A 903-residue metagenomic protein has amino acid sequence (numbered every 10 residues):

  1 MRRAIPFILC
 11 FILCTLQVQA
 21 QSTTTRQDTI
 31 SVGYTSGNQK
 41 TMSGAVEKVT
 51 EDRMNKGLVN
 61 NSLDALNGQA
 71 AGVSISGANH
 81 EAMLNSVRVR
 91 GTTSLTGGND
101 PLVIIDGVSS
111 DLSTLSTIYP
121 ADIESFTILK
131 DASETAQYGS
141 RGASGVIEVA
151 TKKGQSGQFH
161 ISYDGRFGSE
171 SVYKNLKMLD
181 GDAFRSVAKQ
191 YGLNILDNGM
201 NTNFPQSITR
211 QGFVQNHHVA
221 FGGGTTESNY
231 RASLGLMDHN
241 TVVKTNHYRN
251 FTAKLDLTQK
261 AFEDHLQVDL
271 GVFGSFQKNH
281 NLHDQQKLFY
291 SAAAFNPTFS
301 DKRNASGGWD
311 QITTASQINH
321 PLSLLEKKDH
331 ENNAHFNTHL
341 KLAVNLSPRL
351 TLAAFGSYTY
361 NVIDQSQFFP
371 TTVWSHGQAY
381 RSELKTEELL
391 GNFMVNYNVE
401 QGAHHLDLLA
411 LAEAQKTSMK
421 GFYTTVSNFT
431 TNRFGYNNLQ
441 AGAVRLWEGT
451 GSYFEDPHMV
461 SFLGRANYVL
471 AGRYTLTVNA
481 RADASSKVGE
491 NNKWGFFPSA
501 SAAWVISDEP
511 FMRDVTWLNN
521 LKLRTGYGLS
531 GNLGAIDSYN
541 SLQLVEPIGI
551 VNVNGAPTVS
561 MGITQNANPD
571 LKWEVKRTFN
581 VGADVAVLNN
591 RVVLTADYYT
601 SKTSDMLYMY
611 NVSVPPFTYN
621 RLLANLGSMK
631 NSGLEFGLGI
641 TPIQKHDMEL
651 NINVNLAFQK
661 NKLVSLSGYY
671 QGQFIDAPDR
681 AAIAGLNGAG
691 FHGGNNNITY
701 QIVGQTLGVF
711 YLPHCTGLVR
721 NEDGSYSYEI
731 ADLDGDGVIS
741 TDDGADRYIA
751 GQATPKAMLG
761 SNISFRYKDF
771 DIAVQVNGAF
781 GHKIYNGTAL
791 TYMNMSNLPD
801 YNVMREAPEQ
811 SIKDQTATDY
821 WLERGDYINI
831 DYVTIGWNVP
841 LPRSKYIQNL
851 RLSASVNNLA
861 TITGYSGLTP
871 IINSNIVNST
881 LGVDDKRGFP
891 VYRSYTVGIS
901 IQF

Functional and structural regions predicted by a protein language model:
M1-A261, L266-S275, H335-N337, W573 (+8 more regions): Short, small/polar-rich motifs associated with maturation and membrane association, primarily at protein termini
R3, D100, G212-Q215, N250 (+7 more regions): Extracellular/periplasmic, surface-exposed regions of secreted and cell-surface proteins
S162-D197, Y423-T425, A624, T641-G751 (+2 more regions): Conserved small-residue
K177-G181, F369-P370, T425-N428, Y669 (+2 more regions): Short Gly/aromatic-enriched secondary-structure transition segments
Q286-L322: Acidic, glycine-rich flexible loop segments
G737, D771-I830: C-terminal beta-barrel architecture of Gram-negative outer-membrane proteins
